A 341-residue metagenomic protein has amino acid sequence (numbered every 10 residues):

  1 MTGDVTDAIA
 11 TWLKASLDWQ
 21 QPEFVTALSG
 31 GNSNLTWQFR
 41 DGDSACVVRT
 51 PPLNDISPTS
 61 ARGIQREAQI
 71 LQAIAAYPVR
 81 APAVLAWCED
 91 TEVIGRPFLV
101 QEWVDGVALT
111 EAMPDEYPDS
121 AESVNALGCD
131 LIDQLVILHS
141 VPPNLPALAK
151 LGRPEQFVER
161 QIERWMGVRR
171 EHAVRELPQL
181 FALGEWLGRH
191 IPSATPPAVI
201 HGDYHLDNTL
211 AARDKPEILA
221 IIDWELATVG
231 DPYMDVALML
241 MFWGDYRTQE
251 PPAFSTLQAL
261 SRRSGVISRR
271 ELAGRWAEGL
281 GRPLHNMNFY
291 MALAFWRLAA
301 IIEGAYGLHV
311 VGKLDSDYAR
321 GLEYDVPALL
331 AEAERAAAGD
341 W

Functional and structural regions predicted by a protein language model:
M1-W19: Juxta-kinase regulatory segment immediately upstream of eukaryotic protein kinase catalytic domains
W19-T26: Conserved N-terminal boundary motif of the eukaryotic protein kinase catalytic domain
T26-W186, H190-V199, A212-P216: ATP-binding pocket architecture of kinase catalytic cores
G152-R153, R282-A294: All-alpha amphipathic helical-bundle segments outside canonical DNA-binding/catalytic cores that form hydrophobic
V199-H201, L206: Catalytic-loop of the protein kinase fold
L210-L238: Catalytic activation segment of kinase domains across protein kinase-like and atypical kinase folds
M234-L280, A294-G312: Active-site activation/catalytic loop segments of kinase-like enzymes and analogous catalytic loops in related
R282-N286, A300-W341: Helical subdomain adjoining the active site within ATP-dependent kinase catalytic cores
